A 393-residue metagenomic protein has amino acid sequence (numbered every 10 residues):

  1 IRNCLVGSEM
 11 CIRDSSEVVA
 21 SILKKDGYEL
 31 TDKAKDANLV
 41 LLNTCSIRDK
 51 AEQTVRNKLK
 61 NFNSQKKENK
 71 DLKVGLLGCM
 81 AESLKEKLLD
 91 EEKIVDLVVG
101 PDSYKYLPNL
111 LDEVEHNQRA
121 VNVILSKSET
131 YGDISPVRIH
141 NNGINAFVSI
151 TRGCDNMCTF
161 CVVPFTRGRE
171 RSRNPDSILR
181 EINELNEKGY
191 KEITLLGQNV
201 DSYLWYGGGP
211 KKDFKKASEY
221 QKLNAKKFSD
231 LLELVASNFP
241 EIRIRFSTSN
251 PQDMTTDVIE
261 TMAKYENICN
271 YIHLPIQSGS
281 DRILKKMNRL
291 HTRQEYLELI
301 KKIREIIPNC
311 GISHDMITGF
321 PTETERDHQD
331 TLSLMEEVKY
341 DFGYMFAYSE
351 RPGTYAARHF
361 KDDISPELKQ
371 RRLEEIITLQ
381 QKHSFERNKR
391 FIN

Functional and structural regions predicted by a protein language model:
I1-G7: Positively charged, low-complexity/disordered segments
V6, K67, K93, F239 (+1 more regions): Short conserved AdoMet
S8-Y203, K227, D257, Q294-E305 (+4 more regions): Proteins enriched for Cys/Gly/acidic motifs involved in redox and nucleic-acid/cofactor modification
V74-G78, S83, E187-E325, E336: Conserved SAM/AdoMet-binding glycine-rich loop
K211-S218, F360-K369: Short acidic, glycine/proline-enriched helix-loop-strand junctions
I268, P275, Y344-R351: A glycine-rich, aromatic-flanked flexible loop/lid motif
